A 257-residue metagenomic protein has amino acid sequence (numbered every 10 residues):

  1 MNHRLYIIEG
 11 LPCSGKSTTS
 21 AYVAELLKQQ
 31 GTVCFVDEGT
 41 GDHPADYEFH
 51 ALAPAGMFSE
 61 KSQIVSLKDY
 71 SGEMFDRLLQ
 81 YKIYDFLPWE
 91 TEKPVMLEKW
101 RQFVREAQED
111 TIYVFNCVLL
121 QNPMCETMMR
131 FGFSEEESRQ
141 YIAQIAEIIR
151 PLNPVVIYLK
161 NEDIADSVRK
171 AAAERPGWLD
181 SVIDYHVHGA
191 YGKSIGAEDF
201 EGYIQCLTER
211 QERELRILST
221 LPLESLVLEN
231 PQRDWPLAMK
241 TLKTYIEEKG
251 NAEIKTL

Functional and structural regions predicted by a protein language model:
I8: Hydrophobic anchor at the beta1->P-loop junction of P-loop NTPases
L11: P-loop (Walker A) phosphate-binding loop of NTP-binding proteins
K16: Conserved lysine of the Walker
T19, V23: Hydrophobic positions on the alpha1 helix immediately C-terminal to the Walker A/P-loop
A24-V95: N-terminal phosphate/diphosphate-binding loop that engages ATP/GTP or pyrophosphate donors across diverse enzyme folds
S66-R150: Glycine-rich phosphate-binding loop used to anchor ATP phosphates in small-molecule kinases, encompassing both
N116-V118, E135-G189: Conserved phosphate-donor/acceptor-positioning beta-strand/loop module used by diverse small-molecule
D184-L257: NTP-dependent small-molecule kinase module
